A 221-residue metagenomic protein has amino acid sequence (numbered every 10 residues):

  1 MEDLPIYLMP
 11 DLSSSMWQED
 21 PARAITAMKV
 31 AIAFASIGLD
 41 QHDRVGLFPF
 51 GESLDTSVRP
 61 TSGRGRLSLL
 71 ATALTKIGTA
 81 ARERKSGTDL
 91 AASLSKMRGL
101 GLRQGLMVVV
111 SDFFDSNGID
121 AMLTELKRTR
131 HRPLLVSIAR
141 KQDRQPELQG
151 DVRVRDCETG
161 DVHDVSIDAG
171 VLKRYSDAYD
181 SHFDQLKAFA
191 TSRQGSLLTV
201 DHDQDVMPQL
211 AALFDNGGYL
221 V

Functional and structural regions predicted by a protein language model:
M1-I32, S36-V221: Exposed, interaction-prone extracellular/peripheral surfaces
